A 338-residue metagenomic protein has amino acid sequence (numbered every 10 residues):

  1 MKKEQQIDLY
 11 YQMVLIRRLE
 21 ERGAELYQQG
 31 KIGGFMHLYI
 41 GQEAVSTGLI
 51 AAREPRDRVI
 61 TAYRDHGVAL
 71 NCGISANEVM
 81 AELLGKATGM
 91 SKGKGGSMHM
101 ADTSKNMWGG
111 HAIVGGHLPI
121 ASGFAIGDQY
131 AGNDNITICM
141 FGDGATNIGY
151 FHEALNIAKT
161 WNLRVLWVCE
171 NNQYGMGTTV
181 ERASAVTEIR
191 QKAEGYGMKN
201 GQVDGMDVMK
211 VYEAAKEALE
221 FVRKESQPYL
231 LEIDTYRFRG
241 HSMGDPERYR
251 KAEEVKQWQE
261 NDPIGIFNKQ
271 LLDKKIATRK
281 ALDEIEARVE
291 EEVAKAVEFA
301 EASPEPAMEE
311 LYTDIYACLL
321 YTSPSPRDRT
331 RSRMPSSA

Functional and structural regions predicted by a protein language model:
M1-G33, P55, D273, F299: Cofactor-/ligand-binding subdomain signature composed of acidic, glycine-rich, tryptophan-containing flexible loops
E21-A24, Q29-L163, T179-A185, R190 (+1 more regions): Cofactor-binding active-site loop characterized by glycine-rich and histidine/acidic residues
M107-A302: Glycine-rich ThDP/TPP pyrophosphate-binding loop and its adjacent helix/strand module within ThDP-dependent enzymes
A307-D314, S323: Flexible, glycine-rich loop/tail regions that form catalytic "lids" or insertion modules at the edges of active sites
Y321-T330: Conserved small/polar residues in nucleotide/adenosyl-binding loops
R333-A338: Hydrophobic alpha-helical segments, chiefly the membrane-spanning helices and signal/signal-anchor peptides
